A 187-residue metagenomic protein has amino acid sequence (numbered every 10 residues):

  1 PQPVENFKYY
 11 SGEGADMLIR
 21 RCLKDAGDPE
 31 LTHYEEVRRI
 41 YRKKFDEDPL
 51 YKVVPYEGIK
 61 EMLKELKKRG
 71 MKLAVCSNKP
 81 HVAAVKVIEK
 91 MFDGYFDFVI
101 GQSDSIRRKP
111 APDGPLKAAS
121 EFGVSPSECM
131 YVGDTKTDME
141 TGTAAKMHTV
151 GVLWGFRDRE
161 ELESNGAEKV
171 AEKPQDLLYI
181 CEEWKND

Functional and structural regions predicted by a protein language model:
P1-E5: Conserved phosphoryl-transfer catalytic core
Y10, G14, V54-G58, K79 (+4 more regions): Short beta->alpha linker loops
S11-E47, E57, K64-E65: A metal-dependent, Asp-based hydrolase signature
L18-D28, K52, K60-A74, N78-R108 (+2 more regions): Substrate-recognition/cap helix-loop segment adjacent to the acidic, metal-dependent catalytic center of Asp-based
V85-E89, T143-A145, E163-S164, E182-E183: Short amphipathic alpha-helical segments
F92-V99, E161-C181: Structural recognition of alpha->loop->beta junctions
M130-A171: Acidic, Mg2+-coordinating phosphoryl-transfer loop and its flanking beta/alpha structural elements, shared across
